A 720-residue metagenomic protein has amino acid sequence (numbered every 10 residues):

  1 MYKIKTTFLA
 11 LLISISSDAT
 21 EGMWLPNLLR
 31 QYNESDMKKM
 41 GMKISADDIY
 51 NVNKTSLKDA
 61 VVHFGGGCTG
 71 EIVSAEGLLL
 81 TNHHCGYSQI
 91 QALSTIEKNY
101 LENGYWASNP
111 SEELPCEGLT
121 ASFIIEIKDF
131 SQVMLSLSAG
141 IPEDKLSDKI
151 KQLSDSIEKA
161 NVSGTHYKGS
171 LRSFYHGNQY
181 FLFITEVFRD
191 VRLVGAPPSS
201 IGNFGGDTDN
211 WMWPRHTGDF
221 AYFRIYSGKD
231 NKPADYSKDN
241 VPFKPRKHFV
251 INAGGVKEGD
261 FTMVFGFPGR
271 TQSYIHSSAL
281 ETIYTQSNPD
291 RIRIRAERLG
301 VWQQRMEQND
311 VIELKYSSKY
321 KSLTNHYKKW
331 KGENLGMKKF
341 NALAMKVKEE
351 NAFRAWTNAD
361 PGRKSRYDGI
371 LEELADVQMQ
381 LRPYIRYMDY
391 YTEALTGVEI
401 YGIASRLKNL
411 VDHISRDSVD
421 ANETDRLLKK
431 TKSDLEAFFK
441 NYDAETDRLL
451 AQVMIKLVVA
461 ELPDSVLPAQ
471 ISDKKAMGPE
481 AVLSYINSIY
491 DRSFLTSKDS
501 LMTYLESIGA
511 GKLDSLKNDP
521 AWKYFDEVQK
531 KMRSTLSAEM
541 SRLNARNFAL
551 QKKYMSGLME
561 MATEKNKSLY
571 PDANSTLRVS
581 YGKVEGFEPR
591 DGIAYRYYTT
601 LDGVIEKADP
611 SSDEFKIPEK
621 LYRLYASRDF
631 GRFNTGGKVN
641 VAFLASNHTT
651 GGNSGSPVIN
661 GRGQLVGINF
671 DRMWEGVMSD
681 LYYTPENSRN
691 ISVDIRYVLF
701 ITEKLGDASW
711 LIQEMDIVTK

Functional and structural regions predicted by a protein language model:
Y2, S14-K720: Terminal presequence/propeptide segments associated with secretion/organelle targeting and zymogen/polyprotein
Y2-A10: Sec-dependent signal peptide recognition, specifically the positively charged N-region followed immediately by
